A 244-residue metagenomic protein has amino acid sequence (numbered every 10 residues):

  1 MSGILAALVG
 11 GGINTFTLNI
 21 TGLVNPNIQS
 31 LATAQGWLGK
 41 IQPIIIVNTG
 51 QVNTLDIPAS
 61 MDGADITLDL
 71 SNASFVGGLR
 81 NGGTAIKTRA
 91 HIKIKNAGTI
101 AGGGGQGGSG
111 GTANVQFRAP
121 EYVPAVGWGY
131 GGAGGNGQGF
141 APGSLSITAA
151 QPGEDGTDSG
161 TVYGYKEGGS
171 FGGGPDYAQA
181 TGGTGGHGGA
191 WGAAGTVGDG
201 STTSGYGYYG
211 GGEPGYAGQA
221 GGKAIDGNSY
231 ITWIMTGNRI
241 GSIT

Functional and structural regions predicted by a protein language model:
M1-I41, I231-T244: Enriched but not universal
G3-A6, G10, D69, K95 (+1 more regions): Residue-level recognition of well-ordered secondary-structure positions
T15-I20, L38-Q51, T67-S71: Glycine-rich repeat segments that build the extracellular carbohydrate-interaction surface of secreted and virion
V24-G39, V52-I66, L79-I92, A224-G227: Extracellular beta-strand-rich solenoid/capping regions of secreted or surface-exposed proteins that bind or remodel
N48-G50, N72-Y230, I240-T244: Glycine-centric low-complexity/flexibility signal
